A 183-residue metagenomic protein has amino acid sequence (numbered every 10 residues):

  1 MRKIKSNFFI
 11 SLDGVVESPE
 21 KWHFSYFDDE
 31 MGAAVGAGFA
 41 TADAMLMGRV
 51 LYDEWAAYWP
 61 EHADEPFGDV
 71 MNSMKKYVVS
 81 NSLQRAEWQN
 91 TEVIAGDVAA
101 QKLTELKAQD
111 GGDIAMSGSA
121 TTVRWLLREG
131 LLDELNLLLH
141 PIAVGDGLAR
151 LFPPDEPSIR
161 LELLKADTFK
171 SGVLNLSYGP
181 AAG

Functional and structural regions predicted by a protein language model:
M1-G183: Enzymes that bind and transform nitrogen-containing heteroaromatic metabolites
